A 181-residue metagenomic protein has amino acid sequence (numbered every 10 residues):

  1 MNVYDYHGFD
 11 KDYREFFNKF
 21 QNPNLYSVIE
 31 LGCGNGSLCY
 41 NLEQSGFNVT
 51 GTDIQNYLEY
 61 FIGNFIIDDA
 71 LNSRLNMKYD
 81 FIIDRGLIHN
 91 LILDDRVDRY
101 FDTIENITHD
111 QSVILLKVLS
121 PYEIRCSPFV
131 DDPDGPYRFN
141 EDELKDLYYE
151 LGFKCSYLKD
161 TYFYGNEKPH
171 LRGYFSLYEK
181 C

Functional and structural regions predicted by a protein language model:
M1-L75, D94-T103, V113-C181: Class I (Rossmann-like) S-adenosyl-L-methionine-dependent methyltransferase catalytic domain, capturing the SAM-binding
I83: A conserved beta-strand element that flanks and buttresses the S-adenosyl-L-methionine
G86-N90: Short catalytic micro-motifs in class I SAM-dependent methyltransferases
I92, T108-H109: Helix-to-beta-strand junctions that scaffold the AdoMet/dcAdoMet cofactor pocket in Class I SAM-dependent enzymes
